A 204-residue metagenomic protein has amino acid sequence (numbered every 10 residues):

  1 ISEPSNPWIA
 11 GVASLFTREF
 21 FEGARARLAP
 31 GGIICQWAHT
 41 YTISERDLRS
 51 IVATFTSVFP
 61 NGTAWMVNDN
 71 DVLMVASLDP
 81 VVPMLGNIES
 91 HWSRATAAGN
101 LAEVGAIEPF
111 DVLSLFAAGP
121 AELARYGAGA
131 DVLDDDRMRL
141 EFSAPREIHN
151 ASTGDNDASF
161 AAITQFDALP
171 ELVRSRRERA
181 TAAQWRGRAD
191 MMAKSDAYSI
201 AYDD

Functional and structural regions predicted by a protein language model:
I1-S2: A short beta-strand submotif of the Rossmann-like class I SAM-dependent methyltransferase core that lines
S5-P7, H39-I43: Short "lid" loop at the C-terminus of a central beta-strand within the Rossmann-like core of SAM-dependent
N6-F16: Glycine/threonine-rich flexible loop motifs
F16-P30: A short glycine-rich, Lys/Arg-flanked "PGG" loop and its adjoining helix->strand segment in the class I
F21, S44-M66: Conserved Class I S-adenosyl-L-methionine
G31-A38: Conserved beta-strand signature within the Rossmann-like core of class I S-adenosyl-L-methionine
T42, T63-D204: Soluble small-group transferase modules, centered on the S-adenosyl donor enzyme superfamily
